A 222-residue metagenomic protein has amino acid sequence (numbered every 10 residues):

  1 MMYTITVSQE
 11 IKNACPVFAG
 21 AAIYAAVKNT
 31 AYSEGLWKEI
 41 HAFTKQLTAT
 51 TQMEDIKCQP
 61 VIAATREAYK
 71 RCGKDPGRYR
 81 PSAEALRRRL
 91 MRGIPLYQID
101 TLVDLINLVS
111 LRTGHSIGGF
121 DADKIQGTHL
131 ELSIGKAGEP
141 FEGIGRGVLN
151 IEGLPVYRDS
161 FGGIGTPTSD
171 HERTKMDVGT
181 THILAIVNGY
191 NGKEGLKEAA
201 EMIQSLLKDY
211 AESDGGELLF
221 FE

Functional and structural regions predicted by a protein language model:
M1-E222: Charge-biased, low-complexity intrinsically disordered regions
